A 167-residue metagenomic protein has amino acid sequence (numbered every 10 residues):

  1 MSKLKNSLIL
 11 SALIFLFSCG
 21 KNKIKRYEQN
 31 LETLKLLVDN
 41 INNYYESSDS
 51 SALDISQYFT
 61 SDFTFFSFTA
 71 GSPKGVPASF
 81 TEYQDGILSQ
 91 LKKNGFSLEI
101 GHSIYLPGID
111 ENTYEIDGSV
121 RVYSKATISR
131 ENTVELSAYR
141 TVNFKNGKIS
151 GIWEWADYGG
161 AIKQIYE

Functional and structural regions predicted by a protein language model:
M1-L31: Bacterial Sec-dependent N-terminal signal peptides
C19-L53, Q57: Short, low-complexity N-terminal intrinsically disordered segments enriched in polar/charged residues
I55-Y58, V142-S150: Short, solvent-exposed coil/turn segments at beta-strand boundaries
S56-G118: A solvent-exposed, acidic/Ser-Thr-rich amphipathic alpha-helical stretch
S72, T127-E135: Short, cysteine-centered beta-strand-loop-beta hairpins and adjacent loop/turn segments enriched in charged/polar
L106, Y123-S129: Generic short beta-strand segments
R121, T133-R140: Short, surface-exposed coil-to-beta transition loops
G151-E167: Low-complexity, intrinsically disordered terminal/linker segments enriched in charged and Gly/Pro repeats
